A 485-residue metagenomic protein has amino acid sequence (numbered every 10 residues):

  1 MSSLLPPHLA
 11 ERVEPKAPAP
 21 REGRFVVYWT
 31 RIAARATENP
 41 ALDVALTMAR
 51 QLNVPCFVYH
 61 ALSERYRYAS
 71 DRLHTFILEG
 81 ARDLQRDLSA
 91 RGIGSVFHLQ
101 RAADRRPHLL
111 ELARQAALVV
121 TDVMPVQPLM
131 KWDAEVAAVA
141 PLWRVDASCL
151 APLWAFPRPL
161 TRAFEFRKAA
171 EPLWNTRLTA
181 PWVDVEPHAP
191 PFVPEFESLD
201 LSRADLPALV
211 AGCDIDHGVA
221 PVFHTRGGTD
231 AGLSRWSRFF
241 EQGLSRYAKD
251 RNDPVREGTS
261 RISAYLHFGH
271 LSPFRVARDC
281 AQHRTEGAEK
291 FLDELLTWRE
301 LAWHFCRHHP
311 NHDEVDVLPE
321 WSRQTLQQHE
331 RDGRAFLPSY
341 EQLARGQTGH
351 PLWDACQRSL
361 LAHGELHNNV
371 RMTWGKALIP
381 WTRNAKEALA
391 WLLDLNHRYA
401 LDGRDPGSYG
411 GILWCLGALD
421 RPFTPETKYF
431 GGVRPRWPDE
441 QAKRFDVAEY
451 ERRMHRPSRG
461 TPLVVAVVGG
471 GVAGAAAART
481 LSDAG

Functional and structural regions predicted by a protein language model:
M1-P181, V185-E186, G287, R358 (+2 more regions): Trp/Phe/Arg-rich N-terminal binding region typifying the photolyase-homology
P15-A19, H455-L463: A short, basic/flexible loop-to-alpha-helix module at the beginning of a structural domain
R21-E22, P152-W154, P159-V317, E449-Y450: Glycine/tryptophan-enriched, flexible segments
T30-A34, L99, V123-P125, D146-C149 (+9 more regions): Short, flexible loop/turn elements at secondary-structure junctions
E111-Q115, R235, P462: Alpha-helix C-terminal capping/helix-to-coil transition sites in glycosyltransferase folds
D184, R444-P457: Long, compositionally biased intrinsically disordered regions
D253-D446: Active-site-proximal binding-pocket segments
P462-G485: N-terminal Rossmann-like FAD-binding beta1-loop-alpha1 element of flavoenzymes
